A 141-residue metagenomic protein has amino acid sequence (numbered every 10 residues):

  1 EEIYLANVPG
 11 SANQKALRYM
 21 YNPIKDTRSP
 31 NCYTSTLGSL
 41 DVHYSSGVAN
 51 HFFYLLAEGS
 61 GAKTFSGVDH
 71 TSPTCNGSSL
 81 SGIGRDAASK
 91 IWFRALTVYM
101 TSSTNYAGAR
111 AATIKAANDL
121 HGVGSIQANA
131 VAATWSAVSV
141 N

Functional and structural regions predicted by a protein language model:
E1-N141: Zinc-dependent metallohydrolase catalytic domains
